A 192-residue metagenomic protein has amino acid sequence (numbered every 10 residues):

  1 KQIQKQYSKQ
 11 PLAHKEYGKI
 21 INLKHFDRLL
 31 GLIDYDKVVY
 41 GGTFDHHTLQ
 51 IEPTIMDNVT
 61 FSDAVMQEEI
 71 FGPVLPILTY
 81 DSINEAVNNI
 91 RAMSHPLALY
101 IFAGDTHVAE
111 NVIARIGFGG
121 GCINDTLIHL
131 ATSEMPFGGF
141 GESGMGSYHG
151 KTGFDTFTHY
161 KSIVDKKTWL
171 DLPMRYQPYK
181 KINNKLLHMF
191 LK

Functional and structural regions predicted by a protein language model:
K1-G31, T43-Q50, Q67-G72, S133-E134 (+1 more regions): Flexible, acidic loop-helix segments that line cofactor/substrate-binding pockets
Q2, Q50-K192: Conserved C-terminal structural/oligomerization subdomain of aldehyde/semialdehyde dehydrogenase
G31-K37: Basic phosphate/pyrophosphate-binding loop/patch that engages nucleotide-derived ligands
K37-T43: Short secondary-structure junctions
